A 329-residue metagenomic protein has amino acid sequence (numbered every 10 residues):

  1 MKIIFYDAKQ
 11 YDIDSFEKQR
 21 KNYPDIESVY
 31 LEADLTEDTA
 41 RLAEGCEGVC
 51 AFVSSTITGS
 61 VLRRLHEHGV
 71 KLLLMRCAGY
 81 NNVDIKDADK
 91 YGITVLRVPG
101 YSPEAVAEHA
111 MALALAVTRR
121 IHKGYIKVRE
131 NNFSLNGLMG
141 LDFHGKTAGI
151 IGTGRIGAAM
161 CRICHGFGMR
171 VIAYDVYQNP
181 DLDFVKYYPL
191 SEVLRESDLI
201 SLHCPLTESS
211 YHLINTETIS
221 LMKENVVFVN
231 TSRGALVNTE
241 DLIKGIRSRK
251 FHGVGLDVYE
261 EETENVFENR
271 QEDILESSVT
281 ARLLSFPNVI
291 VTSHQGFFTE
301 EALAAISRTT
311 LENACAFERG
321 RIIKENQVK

Functional and structural regions predicted by a protein language model:
M1-L96, N215: An N-terminal-biased, well-structured beta-alpha scaffold segment characteristic of Rossmann-like dinucleotide-binding
R41-L42, E192-V193, T218, R282-L283: Structural alpha-helical scaffold elements that stabilize or flank donor/cofactor-binding regions in carbohydrate
V53-S54, D198, C204-L206, S232-R233 (+1 more regions): Short glycine-/small-residue-rich Rossmann-like dinucleotide-binding loops
E67-L72, Y91-I93, M169, E224-V226 (+1 more regions): A short helix->loop->beta-strand "cap" motif at the edges of active sites that frequently abuts
Y91-I93, P99-T147, A159-R162: Phosphate-binding beta-alpha-beta segment of Rossmann-like dinucleotide-binding domains, i.e., the NAD(P)
N136-E224: Rossmann-like dinucleotide/phosphate-binding beta-alpha-beta segment
N225, R233-K329: Rossmann-like dinucleotide-binding domain for NAD(H)/NADP(H)
V229: Glycine-rich nucleotide-phosphate-binding loops and adjacent flexible coil segments
